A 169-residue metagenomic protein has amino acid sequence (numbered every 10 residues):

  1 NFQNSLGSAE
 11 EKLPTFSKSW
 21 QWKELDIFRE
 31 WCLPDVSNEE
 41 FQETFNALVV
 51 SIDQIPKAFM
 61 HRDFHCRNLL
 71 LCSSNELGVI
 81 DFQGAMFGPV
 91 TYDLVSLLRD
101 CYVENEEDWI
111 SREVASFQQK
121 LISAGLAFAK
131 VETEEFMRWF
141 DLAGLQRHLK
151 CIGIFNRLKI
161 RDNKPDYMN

Functional and structural regions predicted by a protein language model:
N1-V36, I55-K57, M86, Y167-M168: A cross-family kinase active-site recognition segment
F2-Q3, N46-L94, E104: Active-site acidic catalytic loop and adjacent metal/ATP-binding pocket of ATP-dependent phosphoryl transfer enzymes
E11, T15-W22, C66-L71, M86-G88 (+2 more regions): Glycan-recognition and catalytic cores of secretory/periplasmic carbohydrate-active enzymes
S19, H65, A85, E104 (+1 more regions): Short, solvent-exposed segments of well-ordered alpha helices
D26-D35, V90-F128, L142-D162: Active-site activation/catalytic loop segments of kinase-like enzymes and analogous catalytic loops in related
S37-A47: Central P-loop NTPase core of STAND/AAA+ ATPases
A127-R138: Histidine/acidic-rich helix-loop-helix segments that form or flank divalent-metal centers in metalloenzyme catalytic
R161-N169: Regulatory N- and C-terminal appendages and interdomain linkers associated with kinase/kinase-like NTP transferase
